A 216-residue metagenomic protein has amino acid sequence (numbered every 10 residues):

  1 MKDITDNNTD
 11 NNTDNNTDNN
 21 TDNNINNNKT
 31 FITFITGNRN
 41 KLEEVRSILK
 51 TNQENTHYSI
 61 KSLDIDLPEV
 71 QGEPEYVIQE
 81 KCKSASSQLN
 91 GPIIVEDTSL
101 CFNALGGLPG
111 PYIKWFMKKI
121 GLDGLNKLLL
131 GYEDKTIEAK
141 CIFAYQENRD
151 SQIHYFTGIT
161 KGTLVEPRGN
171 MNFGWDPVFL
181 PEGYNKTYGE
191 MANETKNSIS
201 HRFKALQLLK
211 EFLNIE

Functional and structural regions predicted by a protein language model:
K2, N27-T33, N40-E216: Anionic-ligand binding patches
D3-N28: Asp/Glu-rich intrinsically disordered low-complexity tracts
